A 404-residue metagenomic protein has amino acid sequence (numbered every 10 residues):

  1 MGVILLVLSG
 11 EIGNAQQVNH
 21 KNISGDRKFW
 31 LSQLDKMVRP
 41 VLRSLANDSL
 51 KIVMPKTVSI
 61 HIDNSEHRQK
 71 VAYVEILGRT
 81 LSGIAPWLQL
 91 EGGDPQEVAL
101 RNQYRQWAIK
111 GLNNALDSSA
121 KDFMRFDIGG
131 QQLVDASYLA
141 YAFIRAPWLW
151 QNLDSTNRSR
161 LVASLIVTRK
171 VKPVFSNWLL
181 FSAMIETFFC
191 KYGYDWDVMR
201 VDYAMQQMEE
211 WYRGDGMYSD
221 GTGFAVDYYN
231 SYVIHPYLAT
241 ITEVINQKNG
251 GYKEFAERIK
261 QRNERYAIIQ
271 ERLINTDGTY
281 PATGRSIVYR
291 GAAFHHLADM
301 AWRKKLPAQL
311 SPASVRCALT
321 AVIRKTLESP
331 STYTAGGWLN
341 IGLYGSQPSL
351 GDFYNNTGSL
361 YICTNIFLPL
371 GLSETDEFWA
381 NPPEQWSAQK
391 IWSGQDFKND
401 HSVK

Functional and structural regions predicted by a protein language model:
M1-N19: Bacterial Sec-dependent N-terminal signal peptides
Q17-I76, S82, P86, Q106-N113: Low-complexity, Ser/Thr/Pro/Gly-enriched N-terminal "stalk/linker" regions
R43-R68, L116, K121, V322-K404: CBM-like carbohydrate-recognition segments
Y73, I84-W87, R101-K260, R272-A298: Aromatic-lined, polymer-binding surfaces characteristic of secreted/periplasmic polysaccharide-degrading enzymes
G83, F224-I341, P348-T375: Long, repeat-rich segments with strong aromatic
Q96-E97: Long, charge-dense tracts
